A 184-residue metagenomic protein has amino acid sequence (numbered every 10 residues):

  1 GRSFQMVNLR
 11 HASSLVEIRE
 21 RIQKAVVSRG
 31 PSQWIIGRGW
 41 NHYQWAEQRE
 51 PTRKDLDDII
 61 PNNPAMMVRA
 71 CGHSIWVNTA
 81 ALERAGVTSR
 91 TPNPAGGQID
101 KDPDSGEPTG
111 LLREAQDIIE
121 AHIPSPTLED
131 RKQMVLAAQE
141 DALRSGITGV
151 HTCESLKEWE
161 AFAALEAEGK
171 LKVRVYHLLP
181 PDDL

Functional and structural regions predicted by a protein language model:
G1-L184: Divalent metal-binding segments
